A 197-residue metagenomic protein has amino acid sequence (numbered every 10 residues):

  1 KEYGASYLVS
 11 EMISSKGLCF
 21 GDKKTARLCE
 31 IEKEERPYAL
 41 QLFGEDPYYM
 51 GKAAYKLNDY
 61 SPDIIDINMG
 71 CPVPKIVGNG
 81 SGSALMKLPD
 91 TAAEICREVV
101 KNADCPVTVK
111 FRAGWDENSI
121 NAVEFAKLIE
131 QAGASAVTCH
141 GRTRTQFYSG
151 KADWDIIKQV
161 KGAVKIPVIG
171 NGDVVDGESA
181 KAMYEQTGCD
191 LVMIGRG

Functional and structural regions predicted by a protein language model:
K1-G197: Flavin-dependent oxidoreductase catalytic cores
